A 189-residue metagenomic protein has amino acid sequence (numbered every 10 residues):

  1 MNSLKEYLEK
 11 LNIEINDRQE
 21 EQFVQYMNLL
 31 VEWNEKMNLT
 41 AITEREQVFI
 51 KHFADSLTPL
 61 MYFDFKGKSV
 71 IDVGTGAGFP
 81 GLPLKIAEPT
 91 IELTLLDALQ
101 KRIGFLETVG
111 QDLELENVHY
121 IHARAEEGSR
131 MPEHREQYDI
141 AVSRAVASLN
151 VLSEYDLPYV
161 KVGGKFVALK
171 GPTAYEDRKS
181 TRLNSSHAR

Functional and structural regions predicted by a protein language model:
N2-G67, I71, G104, T108-V118: Class I SAM-dependent transferase core
L30, L84, K170: Residue-level signal for inorganic ion chemistry
L57-A147, V151-S153: Conserved SAM/SAH cofactor-binding pocket of Class I
E88, V160-V162: Helix-to-beta-strand junctions that scaffold the AdoMet/dcAdoMet cofactor pocket in Class I SAM-dependent enzymes
G163-T173: Conserved beta-strand signature within the Rossmann-like core of class I S-adenosyl-L-methionine
Y175-R182: Short alpha-helix
L183-R189: Single conserved hydrophobic/aromatic residue that forms the stacking wall/gate of nucleotide- or nucleobase-binding
